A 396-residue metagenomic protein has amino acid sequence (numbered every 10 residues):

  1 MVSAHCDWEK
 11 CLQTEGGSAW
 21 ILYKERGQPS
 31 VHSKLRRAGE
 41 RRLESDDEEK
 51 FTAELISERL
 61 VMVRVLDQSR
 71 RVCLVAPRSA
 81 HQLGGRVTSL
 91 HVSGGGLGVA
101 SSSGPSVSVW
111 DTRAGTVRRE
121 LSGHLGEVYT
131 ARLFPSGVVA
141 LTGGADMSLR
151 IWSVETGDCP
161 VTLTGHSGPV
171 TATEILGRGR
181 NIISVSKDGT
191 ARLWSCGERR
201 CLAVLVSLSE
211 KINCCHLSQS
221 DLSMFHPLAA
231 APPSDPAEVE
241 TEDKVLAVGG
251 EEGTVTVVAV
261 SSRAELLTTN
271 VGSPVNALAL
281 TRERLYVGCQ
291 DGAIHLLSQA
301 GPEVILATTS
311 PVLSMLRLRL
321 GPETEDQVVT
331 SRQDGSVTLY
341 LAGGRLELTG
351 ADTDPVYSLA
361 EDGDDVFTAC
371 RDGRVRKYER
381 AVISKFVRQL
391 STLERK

Functional and structural regions predicted by a protein language model:
M1-S108, Q219-P236, E242-K244, E251 (+1 more regions): Intrinsically disordered, low-complexity acidic/Ser/Thr/Pro-rich linker and tail segments in large eukaryotic scaffolds
C73-H81, T116-L121, D158-L163, R200-L205 (+4 more regions): A short beta-strand motif characteristic of beta-propeller blades
S79-V87, S122-V128, T164-V170, V206-I212 (+5 more regions): WD40/WD-repeat beta-propeller blade N-cap
L90-G96, A114, A131-V138, G143 (+10 more regions): Loop/turn segments within WD40 beta-propeller blades
S101-G104, T142-D146, V185-D188, C196 (+4 more regions): Conserved strand-to-loop turn within each blade of WD40 beta-propeller repeats
V107-D111, L149-S153, T173, A191-S195 (+4 more regions): WD40-repeat beta-propellers
A231-Q333: Eukaryotic tandem repeat interaction scaffolds
V356-K396: Blade-level signature of beta-propeller repeat domains, shared across WD40, Kelch, NHL, RCC1 and BNR/Asp-box propellers
